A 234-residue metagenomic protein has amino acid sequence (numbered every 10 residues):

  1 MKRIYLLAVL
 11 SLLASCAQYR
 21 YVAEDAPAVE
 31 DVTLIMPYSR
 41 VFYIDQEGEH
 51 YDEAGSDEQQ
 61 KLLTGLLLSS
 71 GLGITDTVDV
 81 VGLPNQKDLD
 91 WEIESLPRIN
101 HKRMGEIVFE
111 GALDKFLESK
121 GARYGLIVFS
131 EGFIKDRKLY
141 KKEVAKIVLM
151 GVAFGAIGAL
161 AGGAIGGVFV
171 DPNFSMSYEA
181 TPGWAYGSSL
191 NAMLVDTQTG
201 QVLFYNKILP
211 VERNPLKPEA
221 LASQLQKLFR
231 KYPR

Functional and structural regions predicted by a protein language model:
I4-L13: Sec-dependent N-terminal signal peptides
C16-G105, D114, E118-K120, Y232-R234: A structural "domain/chain start" motif
C16-Q46, K120, G132-R234: C-terminal/domain-edge helix-coil "capping" segments
E53-E58, R103, I107, A185 (+2 more regions): Soluble non-cytosolic domains of exported or imported proteins
Q60, T64, E110, A222-F229: Short, hydrophobic/amphipathic alpha-helical packing segments that form internal helix faces or helix-helix interfaces
V80, L126-F129, A192: Generic structural motif
G105-F109, K115-Y140: Mid-length scaffold segments of soluble, non-membrane domains
